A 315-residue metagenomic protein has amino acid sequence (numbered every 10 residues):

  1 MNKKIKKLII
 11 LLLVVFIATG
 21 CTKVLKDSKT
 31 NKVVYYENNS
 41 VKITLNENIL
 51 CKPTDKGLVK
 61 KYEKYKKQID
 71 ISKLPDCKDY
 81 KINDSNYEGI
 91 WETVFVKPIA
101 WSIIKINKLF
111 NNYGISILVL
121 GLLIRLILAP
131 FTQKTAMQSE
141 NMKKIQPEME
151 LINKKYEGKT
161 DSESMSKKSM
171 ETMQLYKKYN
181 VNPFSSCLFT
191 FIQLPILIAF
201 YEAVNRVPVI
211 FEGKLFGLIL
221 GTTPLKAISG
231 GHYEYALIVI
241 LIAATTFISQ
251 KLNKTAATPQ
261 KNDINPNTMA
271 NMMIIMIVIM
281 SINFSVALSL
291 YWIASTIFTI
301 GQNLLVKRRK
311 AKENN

Functional and structural regions predicted by a protein language model:
N2-N315: Helix-loop-helix
